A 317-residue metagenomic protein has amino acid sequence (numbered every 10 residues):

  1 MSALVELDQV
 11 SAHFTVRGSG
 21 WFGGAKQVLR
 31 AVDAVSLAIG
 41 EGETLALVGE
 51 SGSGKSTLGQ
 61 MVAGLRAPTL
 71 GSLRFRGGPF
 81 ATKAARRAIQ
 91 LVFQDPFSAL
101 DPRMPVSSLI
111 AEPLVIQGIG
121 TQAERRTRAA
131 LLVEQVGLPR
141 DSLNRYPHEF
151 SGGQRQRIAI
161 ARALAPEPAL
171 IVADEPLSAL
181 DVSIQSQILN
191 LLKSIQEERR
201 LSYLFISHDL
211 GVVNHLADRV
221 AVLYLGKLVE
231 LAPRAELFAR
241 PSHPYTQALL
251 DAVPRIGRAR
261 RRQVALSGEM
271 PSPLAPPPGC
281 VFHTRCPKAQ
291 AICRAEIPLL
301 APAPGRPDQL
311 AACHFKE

Functional and structural regions predicted by a protein language model:
A3, V16-G23, V28, L231-E317: Short catalytic/signature loops enriched in Gly
A63: Helix-to-loop junction immediately C-terminal to a conserved catalytic motif
G71-A81, A85: Conserved ABC transporter NBD signature motif
E124-D141, S194, L250-D251: Conserved ABC ATPase "signature" region
Y146-F150, Q154: Conserved ABC ATPase signature
A165-A169: A short, proline-enriched helix->beta-strand linker immediately N-terminal to the Walker B motif in ABC-type P-loop
V172, P176-R261: P-loop NTP-binding/switch modules centered on Walker-like glycine-rich loops
